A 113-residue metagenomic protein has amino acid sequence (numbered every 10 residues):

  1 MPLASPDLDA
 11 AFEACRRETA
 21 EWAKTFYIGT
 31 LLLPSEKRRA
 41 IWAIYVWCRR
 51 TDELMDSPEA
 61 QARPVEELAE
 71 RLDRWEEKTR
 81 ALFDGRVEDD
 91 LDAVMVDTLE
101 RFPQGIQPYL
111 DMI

Functional and structural regions predicted by a protein language model:
M1-I113: Acidic catalytic motifs of isoprenoid enzymes
